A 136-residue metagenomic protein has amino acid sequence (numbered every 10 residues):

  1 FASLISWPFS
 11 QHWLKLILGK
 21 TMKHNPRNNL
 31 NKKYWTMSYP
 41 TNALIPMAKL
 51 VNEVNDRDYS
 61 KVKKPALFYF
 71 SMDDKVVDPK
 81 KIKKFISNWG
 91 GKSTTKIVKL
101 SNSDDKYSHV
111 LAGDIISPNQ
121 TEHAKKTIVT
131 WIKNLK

Functional and structural regions predicted by a protein language model:
F1-N29, K33: Serine-dependent carboxylesterase/thioesterase catalytic core of lipase-like alpha/beta-hydrolase/SGNH enzymes
L30-M37, F70, D114-S117: Second-shell loop/turn segments in exported
M37-T41, V76, P118-E122: Soluble non-cytosolic domains of exported or imported proteins
T41-Y59, K64: Active-site nucleophile elbow and catalytic-triad environment of alpha/beta-hydrolase enzymes
A43, K81, A124-I128: Stable alpha-helical elements in mature extracytoplasmic
V62, L67-F70, D74: Short beta-strand/loop motif that positions the catalytic acidic residue of the alpha/beta-hydrolase fold
K64, V77-N88, K99: Short alpha-helix in the alpha/beta-hydrolase fold that links the catalytic acid
K96-K136: Catalytic active-site module of serine/aspartate enzymes centered on a nucleophile-bearing elbow/loop
